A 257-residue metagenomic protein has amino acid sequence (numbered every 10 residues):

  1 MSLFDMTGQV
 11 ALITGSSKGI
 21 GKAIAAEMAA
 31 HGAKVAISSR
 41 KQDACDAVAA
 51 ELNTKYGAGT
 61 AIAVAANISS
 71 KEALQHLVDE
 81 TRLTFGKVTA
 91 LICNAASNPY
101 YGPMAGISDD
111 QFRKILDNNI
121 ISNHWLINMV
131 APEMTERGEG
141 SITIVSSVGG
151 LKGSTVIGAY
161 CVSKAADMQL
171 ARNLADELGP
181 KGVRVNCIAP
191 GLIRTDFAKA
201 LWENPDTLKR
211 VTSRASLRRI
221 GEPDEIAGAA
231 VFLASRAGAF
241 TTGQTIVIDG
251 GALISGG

Functional and structural regions predicted by a protein language model:
S2, Y101, K152, V231 (+1 more regions): Short C-terminal tail/terminal secondary-structure segment of NAD(P)H-dependent dehydrogenase/reductase domains
V10, G15-G19: Conserved glycine-rich cofactor-binding loop
G86, G179, R184, T241-G243: Short, small/polar-rich loop/turn modules that mediate ligand/substrate recognition or access, typified
G102-M104, S108-L116, V211: Substrate-binding pocket helix/loop in short-chain dehydrogenase/reductase
I127, S163, A171: Active-site helix of classical SDR
P132, D176-P180, A239: Alpha-helical segment proximal to the catalytic Tyr-Lys
S147: Residue(s) in the substrate-gating loop at a strand-loop-helix junction that position the organic substrate next
